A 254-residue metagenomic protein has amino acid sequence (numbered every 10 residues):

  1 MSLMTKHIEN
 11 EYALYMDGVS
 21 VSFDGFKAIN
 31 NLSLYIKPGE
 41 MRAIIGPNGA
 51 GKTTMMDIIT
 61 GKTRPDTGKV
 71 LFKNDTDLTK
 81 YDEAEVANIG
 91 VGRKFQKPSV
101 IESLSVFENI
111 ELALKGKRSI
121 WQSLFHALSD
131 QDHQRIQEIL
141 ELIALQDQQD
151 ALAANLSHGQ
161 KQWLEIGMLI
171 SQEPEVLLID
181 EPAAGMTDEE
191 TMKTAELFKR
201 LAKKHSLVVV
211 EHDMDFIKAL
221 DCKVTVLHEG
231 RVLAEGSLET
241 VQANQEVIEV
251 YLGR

Functional and structural regions predicted by a protein language model:
I45-P47: The feature captures the beta-strand-to-loop junction immediately N-terminal to the Walker
T60: Helix-to-loop junction immediately C-terminal to a conserved catalytic motif
K69-N88: ABC ATPase NBD Q-loop/coupling interface
T79-K80, I139-N155, Q160: Conserved ABC nucleotide-binding domain
S123-Q148, E196: Conserved ABC ATPase "signature" region
L177-E181: Catalytic Walker B motif of ABC-type/P-loop ATPase nucleotide-binding domains
